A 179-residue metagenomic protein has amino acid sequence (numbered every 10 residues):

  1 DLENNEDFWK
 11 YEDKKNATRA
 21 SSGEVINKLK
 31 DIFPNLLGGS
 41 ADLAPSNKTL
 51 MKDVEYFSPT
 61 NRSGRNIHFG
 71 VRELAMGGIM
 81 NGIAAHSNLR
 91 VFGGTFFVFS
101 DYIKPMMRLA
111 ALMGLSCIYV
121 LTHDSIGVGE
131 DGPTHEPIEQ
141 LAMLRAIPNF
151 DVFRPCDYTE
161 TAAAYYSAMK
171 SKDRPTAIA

Functional and structural regions predicted by a protein language model:
D1-A179: Thiamine diphosphate
